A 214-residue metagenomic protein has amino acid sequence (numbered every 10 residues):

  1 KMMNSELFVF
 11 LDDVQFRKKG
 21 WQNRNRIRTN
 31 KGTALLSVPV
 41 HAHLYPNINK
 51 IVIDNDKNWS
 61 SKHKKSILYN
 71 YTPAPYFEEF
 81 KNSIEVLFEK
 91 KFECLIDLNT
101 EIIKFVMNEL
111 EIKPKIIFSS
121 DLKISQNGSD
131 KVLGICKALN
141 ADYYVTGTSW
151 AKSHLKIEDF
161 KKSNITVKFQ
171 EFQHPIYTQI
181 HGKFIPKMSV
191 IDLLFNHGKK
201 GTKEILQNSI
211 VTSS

Functional and structural regions predicted by a protein language model:
K1-S214: Residues lining hydrophobic/aromatic ligand-binding pockets adjacent to catalytic sites
